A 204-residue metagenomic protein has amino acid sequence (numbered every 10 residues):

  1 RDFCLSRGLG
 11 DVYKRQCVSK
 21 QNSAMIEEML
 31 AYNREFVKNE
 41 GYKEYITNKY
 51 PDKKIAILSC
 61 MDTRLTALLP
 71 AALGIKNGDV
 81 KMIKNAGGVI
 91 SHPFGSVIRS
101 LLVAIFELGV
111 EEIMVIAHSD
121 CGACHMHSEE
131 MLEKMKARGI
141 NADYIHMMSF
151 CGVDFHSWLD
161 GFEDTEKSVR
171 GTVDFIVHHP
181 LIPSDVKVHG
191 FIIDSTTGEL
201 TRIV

Functional and structural regions predicted by a protein language model:
R1-Q16: Single conserved hydrophobic/aromatic residue that forms the stacking wall/gate of nucleotide- or nucleobase-binding
C17-K53, G88-G95, I105-L108, A123-V204: Divalent-metal-activated hydrolytic enzyme cores
N33, I57, I83, V115 (+1 more regions): Divalent metal-coordination and catalytic microenvironments
N39, K43-I98: Conserved beta-strand-loop surface patch within small alpha/beta domains used for substrate/adaptor or ligand engagement
L58-C60, I116, F191: Short hydrophobic segments within beta-strands
M61-R64, S119-A123: Gly/Ser/Thr-rich loops at beta-strand to alpha-helix junctions that form or flank small-molecule/cofactor-binding
F106-H118: Ordered, amphipathic secondary-structure segments that act as subunit-interaction surfaces in large macromolecular
